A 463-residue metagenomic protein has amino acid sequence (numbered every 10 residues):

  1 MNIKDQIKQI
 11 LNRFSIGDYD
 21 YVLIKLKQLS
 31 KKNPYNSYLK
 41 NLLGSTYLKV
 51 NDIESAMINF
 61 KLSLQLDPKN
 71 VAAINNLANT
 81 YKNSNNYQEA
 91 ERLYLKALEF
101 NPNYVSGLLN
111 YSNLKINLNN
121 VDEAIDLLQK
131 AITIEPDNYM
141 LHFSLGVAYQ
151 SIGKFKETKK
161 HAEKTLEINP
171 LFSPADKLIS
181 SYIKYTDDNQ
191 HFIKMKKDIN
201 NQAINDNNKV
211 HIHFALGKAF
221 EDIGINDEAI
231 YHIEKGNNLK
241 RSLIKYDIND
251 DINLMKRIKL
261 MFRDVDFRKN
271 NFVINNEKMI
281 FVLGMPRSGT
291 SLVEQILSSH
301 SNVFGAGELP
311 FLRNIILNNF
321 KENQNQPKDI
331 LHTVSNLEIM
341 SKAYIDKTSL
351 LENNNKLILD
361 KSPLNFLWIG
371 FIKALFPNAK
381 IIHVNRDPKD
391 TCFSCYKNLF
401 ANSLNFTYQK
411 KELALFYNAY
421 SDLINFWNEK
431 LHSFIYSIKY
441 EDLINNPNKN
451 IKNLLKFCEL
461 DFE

Functional and structural regions predicted by a protein language model:
L11, Y38-K49, A72-N83, V105-N117 (+3 more regions): Conserved alpha-helical positions within TPR/SEL1-like repeat arrays
S15, K49, N83, N117-L118 (+3 more regions): Register position in tetratricopeptide repeats
I152, L166, V303-A306, F311-V334 (+1 more regions): PAPS-dependent sulfotransferase catalytic domain
I225-M340: PAPS-dependent sulfotransferase catalytic core
